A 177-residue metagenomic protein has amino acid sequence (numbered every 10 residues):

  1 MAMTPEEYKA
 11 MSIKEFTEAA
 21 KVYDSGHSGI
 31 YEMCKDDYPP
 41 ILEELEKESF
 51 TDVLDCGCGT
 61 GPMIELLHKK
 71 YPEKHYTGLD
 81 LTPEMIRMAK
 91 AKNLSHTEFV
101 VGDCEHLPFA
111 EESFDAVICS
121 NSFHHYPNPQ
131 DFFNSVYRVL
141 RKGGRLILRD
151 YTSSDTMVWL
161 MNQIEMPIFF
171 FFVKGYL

Functional and structural regions predicted by a protein language model:
A2-K47, P62-L66, M85-M88, L160 (+1 more regions): Conserved class I S-adenosyl-L-methionine
F50, F114-D115: Local beta-strand N-terminus motif with an aromatic residue
L54-C56, T60-H106: Class I SAM-dependent methyltransferase SAM/SAH-binding core
I118: A conserved beta-strand element that flanks and buttresses the S-adenosyl-L-methionine
N121-S122: Short catalytic micro-motifs in class I SAM-dependent methyltransferases
Q130-K142: A short glycine-rich, Lys/Arg-flanked "PGG" loop and its adjoining helix->strand segment in the class I
I147-F170: Conserved class I S-adenosyl-L-methionine
G175-L177: Short alpha-helix
